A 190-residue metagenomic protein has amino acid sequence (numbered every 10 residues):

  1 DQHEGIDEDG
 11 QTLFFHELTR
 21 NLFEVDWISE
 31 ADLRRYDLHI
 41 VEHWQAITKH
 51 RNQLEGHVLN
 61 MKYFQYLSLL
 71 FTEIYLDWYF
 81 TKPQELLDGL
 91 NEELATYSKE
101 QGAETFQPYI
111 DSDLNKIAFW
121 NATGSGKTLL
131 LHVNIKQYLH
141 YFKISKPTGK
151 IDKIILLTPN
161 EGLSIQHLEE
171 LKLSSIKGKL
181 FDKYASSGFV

Functional and structural regions predicted by a protein language model:
D1-V190: RecA-like P-loop NTPase motor core of helicase/translocase proteins
